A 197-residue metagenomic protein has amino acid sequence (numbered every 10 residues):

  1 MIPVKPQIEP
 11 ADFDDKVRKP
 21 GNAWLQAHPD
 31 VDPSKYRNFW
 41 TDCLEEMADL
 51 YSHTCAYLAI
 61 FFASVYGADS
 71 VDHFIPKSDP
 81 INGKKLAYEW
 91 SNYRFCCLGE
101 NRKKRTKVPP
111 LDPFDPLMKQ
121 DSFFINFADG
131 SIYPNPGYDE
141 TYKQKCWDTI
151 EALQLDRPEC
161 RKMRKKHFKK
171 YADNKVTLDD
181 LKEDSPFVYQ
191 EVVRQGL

Functional and structural regions predicted by a protein language model:
M1-A48, I60-G67, G83-R94, L98-L197: Extended charged
Y51: Short acidic/polar micro-motifs at solvent-exposed secondary-structure junctions
T54, S70, C96: The −1 position to Zn-ligating cysteines in a subset of zinc-ribbon hairpins
Y57: Glycine-rich phosphate/pyrophosphate-binding loop shared by adenosine-nucleotide-utilizing enzymes
V71-S78: Histidine-centered catalytic micro-motifs used for acid/base chemistry in nuclease and nucleotide-processing active
